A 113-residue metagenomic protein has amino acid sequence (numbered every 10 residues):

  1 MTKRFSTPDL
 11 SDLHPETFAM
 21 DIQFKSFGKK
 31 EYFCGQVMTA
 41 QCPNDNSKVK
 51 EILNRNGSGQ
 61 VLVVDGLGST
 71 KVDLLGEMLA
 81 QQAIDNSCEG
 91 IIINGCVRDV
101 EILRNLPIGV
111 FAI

Functional and structural regions predicted by a protein language model:
T2-I113: Feature captures the catalytic cores and cofactor-binding loops of soluble hydro-lyases/lyases that act on carboxylate
